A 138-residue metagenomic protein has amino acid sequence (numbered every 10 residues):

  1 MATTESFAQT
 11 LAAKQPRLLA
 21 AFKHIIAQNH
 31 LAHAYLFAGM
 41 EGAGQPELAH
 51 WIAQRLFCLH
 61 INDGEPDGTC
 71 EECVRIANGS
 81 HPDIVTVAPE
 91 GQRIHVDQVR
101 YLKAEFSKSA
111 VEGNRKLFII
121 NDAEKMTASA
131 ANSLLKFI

Functional and structural regions predicted by a protein language model:
A2-K136: Clamp-loader machinery-focused feature within the broader ASCE/P-loop NTPase space
